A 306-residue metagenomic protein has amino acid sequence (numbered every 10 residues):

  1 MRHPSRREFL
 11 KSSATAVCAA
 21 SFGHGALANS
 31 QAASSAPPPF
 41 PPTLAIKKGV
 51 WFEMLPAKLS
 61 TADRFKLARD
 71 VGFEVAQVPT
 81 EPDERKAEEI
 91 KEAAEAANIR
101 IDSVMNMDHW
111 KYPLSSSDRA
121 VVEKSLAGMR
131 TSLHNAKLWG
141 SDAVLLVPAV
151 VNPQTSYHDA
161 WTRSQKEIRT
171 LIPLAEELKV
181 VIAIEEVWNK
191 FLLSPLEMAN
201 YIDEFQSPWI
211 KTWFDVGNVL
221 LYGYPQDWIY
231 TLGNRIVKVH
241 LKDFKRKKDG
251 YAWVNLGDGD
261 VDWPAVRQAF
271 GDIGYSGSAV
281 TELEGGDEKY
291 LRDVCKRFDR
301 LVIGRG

Functional and structural regions predicted by a protein language model:
R2-G49, M54, K58-R69, P195-I210 (+1 more regions): Histidine-acidic metal/acid-base catalytic patches
S13-G23, F40, S115-F214, V219-L221 (+1 more regions): Active-site acidic/histidine proton-transfer and metal-coordination neighborhood in alpha/beta enzyme cores
P38-W51, S103-L114, V151: N-terminal small/glycine-rich loop or linker at the start of catalytic domains across soluble metabolic enzymes
M54-P56, P82, M107-W110, P148-N152 (+4 more regions): Active-site-proximal loop/turn and secondary-structure-junction residues that shape catalytic pockets, frequently
F73, A136, S141, I236 (+1 more regions): A structural motif
V78-E95, P148-T155: Glycine-rich, proline-tolerant flexible connector loops at the mouths of alpha/beta enzymes
R85-N98, G128-L138, Y224-N234: Short amphipathic alpha-helices and their capping/turn segments at secondary-structure boundaries
